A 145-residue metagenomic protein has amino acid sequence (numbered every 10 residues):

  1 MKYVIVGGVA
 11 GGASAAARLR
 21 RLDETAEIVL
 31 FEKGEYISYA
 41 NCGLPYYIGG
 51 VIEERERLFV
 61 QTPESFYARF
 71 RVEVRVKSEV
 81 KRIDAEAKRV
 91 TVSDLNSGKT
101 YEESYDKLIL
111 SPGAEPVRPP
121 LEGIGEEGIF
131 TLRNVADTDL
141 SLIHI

Functional and structural regions predicted by a protein language model:
M1-K77: Beta1-alpha1 glycine-rich phosphate/pyrophosphate-binding loop at the start of Rossmann-like nucleotide-binding domains
V4, E64-I143: FAD-binding core/adjacent interface of flavoenzyme oxidoreductases
A13, I143-H144: Low-complexity, intrinsically disordered or weakly predicted helical/coil tracts enriched in serine/threonine
